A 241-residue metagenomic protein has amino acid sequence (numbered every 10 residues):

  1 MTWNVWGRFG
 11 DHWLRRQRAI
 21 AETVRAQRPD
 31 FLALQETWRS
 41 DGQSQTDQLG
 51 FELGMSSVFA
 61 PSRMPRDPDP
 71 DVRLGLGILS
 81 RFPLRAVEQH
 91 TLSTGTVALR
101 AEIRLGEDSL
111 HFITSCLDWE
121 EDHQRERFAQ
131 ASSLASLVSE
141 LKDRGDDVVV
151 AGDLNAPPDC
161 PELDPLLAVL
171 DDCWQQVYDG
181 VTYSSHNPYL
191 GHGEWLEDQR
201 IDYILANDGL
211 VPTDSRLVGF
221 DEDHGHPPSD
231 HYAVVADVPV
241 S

Functional and structural regions predicted by a protein language model:
M1-V5, I20-Q43, L79, A101 (+5 more regions): Active-site beta-strand/loop signature of hydrolases that rely on acidic residues for catalysis
T2-R18, D67-P68, D118-E126, E194: Acidic/histidine-rich helix-loop elements that form or flank divalent-metal/phosphate-binding sites at the catalytic
G10, L117-L134, P158-L167: Active-site-proximal segments of metal-dependent phosphoesterases and phosphodiesterases across multiple
H12-W13, F31, Q35-L117, T213-V218: Structured beta-strand-rich core segments of catalytic domains in phosphoester-bond hydrolases
W13, S44-Q45, P70, H123-R125 (+2 more regions): Short, well-ordered secondary-structure micro-motifs
A26, P70-D71, L105, W195-D198 (+1 more regions): Extracellular/periplasmic catalytic domains that process cell-envelope and extracellular macromolecules
S139-V148, A156-S241: Metal-dependent phosphoester-hydrolase catalytic domains
